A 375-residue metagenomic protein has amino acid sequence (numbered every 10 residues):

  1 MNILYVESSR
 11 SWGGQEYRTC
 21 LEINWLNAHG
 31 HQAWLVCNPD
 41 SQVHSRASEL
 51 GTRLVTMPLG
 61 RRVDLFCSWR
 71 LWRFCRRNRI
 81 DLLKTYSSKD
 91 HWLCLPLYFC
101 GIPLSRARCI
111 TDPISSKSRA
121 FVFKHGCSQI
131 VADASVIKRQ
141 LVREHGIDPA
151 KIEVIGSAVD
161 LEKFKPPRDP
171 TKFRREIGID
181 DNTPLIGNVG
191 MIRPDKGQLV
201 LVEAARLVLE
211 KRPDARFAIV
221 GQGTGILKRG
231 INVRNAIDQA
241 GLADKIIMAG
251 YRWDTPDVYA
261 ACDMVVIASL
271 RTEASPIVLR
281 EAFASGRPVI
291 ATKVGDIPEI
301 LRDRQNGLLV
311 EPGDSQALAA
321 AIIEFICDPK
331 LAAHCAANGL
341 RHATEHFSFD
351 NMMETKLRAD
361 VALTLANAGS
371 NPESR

Functional and structural regions predicted by a protein language model:
G13-L21, P184, N188-E210, I231 (+2 more regions): A conserved mid-protein helix/loop that constitutes part of the nucleotide-sugar donor-binding site
L35-C37, P288-A291, L301: Short hydrophobic beta-strand element within catalytic cores of glycosyltransferases and related nucleotide-activated
Q42-S48, A218-A243, L331: Short, structured helix-loop element that forms part of the nucleotide-activated donor/catalytic region
F99-D133, R139, H145: A conserved, positively charged/aromatic
V136, A158: Carbohydrate-associated surface elements
R175, A317, E324, L331-E345 (+1 more regions): A short, well-ordered alpha-helix in the C-terminal region of glycosyltransferases
G225-N232, L242-R252, V258, L308-L309: Active-site donor-binding acidic/aromatic loop of nucleotide-activated sugar and phosphosugar transferases involved
D303-R304, L308-S315, E324-K330: Conserved acidic donor-binding segment of nucleotide-sugar-dependent glycosyltransferases
